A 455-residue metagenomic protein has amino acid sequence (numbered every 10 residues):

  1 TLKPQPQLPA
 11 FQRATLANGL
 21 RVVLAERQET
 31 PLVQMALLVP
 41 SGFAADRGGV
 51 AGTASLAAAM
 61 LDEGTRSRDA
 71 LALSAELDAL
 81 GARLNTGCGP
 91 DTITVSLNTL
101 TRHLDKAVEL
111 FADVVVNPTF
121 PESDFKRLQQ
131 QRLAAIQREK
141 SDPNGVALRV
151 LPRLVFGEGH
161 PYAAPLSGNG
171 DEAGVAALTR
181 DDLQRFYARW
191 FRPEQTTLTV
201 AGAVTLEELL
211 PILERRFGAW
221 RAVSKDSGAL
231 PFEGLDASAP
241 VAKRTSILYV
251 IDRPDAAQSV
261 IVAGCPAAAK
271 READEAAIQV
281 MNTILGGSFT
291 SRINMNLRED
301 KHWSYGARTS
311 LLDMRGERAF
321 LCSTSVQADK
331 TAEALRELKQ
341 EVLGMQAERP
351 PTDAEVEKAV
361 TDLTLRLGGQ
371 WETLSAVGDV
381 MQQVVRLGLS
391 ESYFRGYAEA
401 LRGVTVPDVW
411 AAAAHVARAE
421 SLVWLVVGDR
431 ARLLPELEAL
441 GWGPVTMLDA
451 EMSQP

Functional and structural regions predicted by a protein language model:
T1, E158-Y162, T197-A269, V426-P455: An aromatic/glycine/proline-enriched structural segment found at the starts of mature extracellular/organellar domains
K3-P31: N- or domain-start disorder-to-order transition segments that initiate the globular core
R21-V22, D182-Q184, L235, T245-V250 (+3 more regions): Glycine-rich, charged/polar anion/phosphate-binding loops that engage phosphate groups from diverse ligands
V23-A25, E29-D62, R68-V115, L133-A134 (+8 more regions): M16 family metallopeptidases and their MPP-like homologs
G87-D91, K126, K243: Short, glycine-/polar-rich solvent-exposed loops and beta-turns at beta-strand/coil boundaries
T99, R132-E139, G234-I251, T361-Q370: Short, conserved secondary-structure transition motifs
D105-K106, L206-L210, A273, K330-A334 (+1 more regions): Short, conserved charged micro-motifs
N144, L148, R180-R216, S421-L422: Non-catalytic, conformational "gating/processing" segments within enzyme and secreted inhibitor domains
